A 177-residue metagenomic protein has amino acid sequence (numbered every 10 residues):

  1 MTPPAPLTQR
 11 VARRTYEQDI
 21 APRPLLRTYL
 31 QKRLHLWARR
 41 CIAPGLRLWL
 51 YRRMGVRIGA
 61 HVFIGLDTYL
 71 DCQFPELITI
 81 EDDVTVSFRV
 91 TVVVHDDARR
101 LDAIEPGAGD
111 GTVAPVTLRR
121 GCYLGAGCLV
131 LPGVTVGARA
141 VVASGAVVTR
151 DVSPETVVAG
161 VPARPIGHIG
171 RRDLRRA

Functional and structural regions predicted by a protein language model:
M1-G55, D96-R99, G121, R139 (+1 more regions): Terminal amphipathic alpha-helical/low-complexity segments used for targeting or macromolecular assembly
C41, F63-I64: Conserved short histidine dyad/triad with adjacent acidic residue
R47-W49, G65-V136, V161-P162, G167-R176: Flexible, glycine/small-residue-enriched loop-and-beta-strand segment within the central core of proteins
T91, Y123, V141-A143, V147: A generic "structured core" feature
G145-A146, D151-S153, A163, I169-G170: Short glycine-rich donor-binding/catalytic loop of glycosyltransferases that coordinates the nucleotide-sugar
